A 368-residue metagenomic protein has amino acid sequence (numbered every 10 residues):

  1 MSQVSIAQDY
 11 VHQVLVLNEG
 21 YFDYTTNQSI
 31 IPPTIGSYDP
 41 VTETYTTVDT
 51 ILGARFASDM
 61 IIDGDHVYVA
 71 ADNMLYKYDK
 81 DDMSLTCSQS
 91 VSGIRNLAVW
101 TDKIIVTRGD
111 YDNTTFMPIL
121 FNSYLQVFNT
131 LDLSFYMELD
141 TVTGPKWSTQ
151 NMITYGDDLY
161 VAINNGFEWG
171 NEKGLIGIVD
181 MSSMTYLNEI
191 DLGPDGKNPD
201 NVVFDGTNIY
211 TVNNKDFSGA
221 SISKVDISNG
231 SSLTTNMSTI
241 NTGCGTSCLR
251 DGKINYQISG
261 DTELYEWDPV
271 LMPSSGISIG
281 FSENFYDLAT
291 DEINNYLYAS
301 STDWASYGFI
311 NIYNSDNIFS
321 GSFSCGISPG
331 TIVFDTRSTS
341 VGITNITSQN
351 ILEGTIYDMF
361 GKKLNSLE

Functional and structural regions predicted by a protein language model:
I6-E43: An edge-strand/N-cap motif at the start of beta-rich repeat modules
V16-L17, V69, V106-T107, V161-A162 (+3 more regions): Residue position within the beta-strands of beta-propeller blades
Y24-I31, A70, N113-S123, F167-G174 (+3 more regions): Short, solvent-exposed loop/turn segments at conserved positions within beta-propeller repeat blades
P33-G36, M74-Y76, G93, S123-Q126 (+4 more regions): A short loop-to-beta-strand structural motif that recurs across blades of beta-propeller domains
T42-G53, D82-Q89, S134-V142, T185-L192 (+3 more regions): A short beta-strand motif characteristic of beta-propeller blades
T50-G64, S92-D102, G109, G144-T154 (+4 more regions): Repeated scaffold domains used in trafficking and secretory/extracellular systems, primarily beta-propellers
D303-S340: Blade-level signature of beta-propeller repeat domains, shared across WD40, Kelch, NHL, RCC1 and BNR/Asp-box propellers
T336-L364: Residue-level detector of functionally pivotal "anchor" positions at catalytic/ligand-binding pockets or at interdomain
